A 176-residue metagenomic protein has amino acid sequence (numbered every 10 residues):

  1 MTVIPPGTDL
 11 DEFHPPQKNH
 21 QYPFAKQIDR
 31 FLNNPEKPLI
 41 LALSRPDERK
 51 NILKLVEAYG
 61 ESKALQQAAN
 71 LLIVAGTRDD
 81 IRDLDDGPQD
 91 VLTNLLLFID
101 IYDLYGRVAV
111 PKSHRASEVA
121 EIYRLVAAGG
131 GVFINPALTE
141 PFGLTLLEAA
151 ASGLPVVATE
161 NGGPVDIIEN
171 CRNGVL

Functional and structural regions predicted by a protein language model:
G7: Carbohydrate-associated surface elements
I28-K50, V56, L71-V74: Conserved donor-binding/catalytic core segment of Leloir-type glycosyltransferases
A75-A127, G131-V132: Nucleotide-activated donor-binding/catalytic signature segment of Leloir-type glycosyltransferases, i.e., the conserved
L138: Aromatic "clamp/platform" in nucleotide-sugar-dependent glycosyltransferases that forms part of the donor/acceptor
G143-L146, P164: Short glycine/serine-rich donor-binding loops of glycosyltransferases
A149: Donor-sugar nucleotide-binding helix/loop cap in glycosyltransferases
P155-A158, V175: Short hydrophobic beta-strand element within catalytic cores of glycosyltransferases and related nucleotide-activated
N170-C171, V175-L176: Conserved acidic donor-binding segment of nucleotide-sugar-dependent glycosyltransferases
